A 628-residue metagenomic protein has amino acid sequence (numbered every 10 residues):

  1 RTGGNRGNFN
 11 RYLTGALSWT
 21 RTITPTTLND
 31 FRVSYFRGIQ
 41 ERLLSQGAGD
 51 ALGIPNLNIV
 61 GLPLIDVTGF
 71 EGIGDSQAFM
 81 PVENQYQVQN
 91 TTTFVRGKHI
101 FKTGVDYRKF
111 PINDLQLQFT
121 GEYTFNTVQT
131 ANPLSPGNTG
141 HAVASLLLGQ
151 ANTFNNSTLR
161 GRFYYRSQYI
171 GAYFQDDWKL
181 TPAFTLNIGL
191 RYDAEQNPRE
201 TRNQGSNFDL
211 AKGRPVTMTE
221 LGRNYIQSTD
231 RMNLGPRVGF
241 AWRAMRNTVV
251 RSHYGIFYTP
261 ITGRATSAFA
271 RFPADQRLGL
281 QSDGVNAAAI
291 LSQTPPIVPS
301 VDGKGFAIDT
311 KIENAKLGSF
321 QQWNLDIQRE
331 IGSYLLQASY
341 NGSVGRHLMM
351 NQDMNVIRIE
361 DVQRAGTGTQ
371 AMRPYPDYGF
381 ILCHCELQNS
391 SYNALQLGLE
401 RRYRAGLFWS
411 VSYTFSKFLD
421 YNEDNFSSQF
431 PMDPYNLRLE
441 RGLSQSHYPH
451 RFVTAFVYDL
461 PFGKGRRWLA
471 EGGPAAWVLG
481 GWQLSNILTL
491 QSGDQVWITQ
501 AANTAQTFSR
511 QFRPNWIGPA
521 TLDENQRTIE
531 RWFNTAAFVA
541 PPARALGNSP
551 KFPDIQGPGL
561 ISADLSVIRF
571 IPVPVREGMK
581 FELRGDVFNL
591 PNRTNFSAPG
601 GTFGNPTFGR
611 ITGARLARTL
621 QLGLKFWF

Functional and structural regions predicted by a protein language model:
R1-E524, P550-S566, P572-F628: Short acidic-glycine motifs
D424-S427, W532-P541: A glycine-rich, aromatic-flanked flexible loop/lid motif
D523, R527, R531-F533: C-terminal lobe and pocket-closing loops of periplasmic/extracytoplasmic Venus-flytrap solute-binding proteins
A537, R544, N548-F552: Surface-exposed, low-complexity/disordered Ser/Thr/Gly/Pro/Asn-rich loops and linkers
